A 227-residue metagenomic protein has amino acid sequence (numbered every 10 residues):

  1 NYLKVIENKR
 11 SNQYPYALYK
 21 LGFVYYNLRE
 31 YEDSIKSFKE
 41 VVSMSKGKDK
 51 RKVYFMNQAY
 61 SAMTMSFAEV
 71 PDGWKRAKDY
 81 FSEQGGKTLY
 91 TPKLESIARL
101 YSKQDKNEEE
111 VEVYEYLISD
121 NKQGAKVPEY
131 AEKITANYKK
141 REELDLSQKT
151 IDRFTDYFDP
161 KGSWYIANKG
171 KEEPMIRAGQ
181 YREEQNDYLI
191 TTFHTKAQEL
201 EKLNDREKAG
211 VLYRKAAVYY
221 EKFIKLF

Functional and structural regions predicted by a protein language model:
N1-F227: Acidic, polar-rich low-complexity tracts and alpha-helical solenoid repeat scaffolds
